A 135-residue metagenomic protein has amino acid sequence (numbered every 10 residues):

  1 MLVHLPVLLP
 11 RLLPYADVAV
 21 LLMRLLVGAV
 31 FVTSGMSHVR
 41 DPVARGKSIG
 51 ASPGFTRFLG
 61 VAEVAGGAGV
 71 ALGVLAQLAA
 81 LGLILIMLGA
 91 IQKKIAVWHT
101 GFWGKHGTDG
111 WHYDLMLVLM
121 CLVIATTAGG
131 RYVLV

Functional and structural regions predicted by a protein language model:
M1-K47, P53-V61, A65, L72-V135: Extended, low-polarity transmembrane helix blocks
